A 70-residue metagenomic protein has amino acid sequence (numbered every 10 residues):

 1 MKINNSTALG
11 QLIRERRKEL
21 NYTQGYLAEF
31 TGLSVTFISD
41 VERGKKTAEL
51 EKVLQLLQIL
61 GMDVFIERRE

Functional and structural regions predicted by a protein language model:
M1-A8: A detector for short, charged/polar N-terminal pre-domain segments
I3, F65-E70: Short, charged recognition helix plus adjacent turn of helix-turn-helix-like nucleic-acid-binding domains
Q11-Y26, F30: Short basic helix-loop element that most often maps to the first helix and adjoining turn of HTH DNA-binding modules
G32-K46: Recognition helix of helix-turn-helix/homeodomain-like DNA-binding domains that insert into the DNA major groove
E51-I66: DNA major-groove recognition helix of helix-turn-helix/homeodomain DNA-binding modules
